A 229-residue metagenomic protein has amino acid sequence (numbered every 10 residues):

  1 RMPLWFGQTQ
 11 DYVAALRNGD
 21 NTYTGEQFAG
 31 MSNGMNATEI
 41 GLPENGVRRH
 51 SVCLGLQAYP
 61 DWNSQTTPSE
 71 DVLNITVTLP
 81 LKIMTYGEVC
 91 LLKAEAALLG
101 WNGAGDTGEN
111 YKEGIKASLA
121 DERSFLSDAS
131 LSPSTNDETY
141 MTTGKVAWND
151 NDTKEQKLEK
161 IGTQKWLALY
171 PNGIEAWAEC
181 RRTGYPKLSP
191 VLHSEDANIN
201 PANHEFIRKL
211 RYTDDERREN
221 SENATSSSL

Functional and structural regions predicted by a protein language model:
P3-L229: Acidic/polar-rich alpha-helix caps and helix-coil junctions
